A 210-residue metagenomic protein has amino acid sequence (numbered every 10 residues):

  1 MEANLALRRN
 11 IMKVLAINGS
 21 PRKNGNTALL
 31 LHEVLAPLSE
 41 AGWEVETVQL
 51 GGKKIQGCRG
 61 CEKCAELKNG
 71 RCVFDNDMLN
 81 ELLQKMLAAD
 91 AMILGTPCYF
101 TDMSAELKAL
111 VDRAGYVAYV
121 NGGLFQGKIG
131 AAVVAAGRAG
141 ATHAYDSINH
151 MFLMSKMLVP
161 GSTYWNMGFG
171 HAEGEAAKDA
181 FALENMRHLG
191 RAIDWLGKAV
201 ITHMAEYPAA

Functional and structural regions predicted by a protein language model:
M1-I11: Short, Lys/Arg-enriched N-terminal segments with co-localized hydrophobic residues within the first ~10-30 amino acids
M12, L35, E40-A41, E81 (+2 more regions): Glycine-rich phosphate/pyrophosphate-binding loop and the adjoining helix
K13-W43: N-terminal beta1-alpha1 ligand-phosphate binding loop
W43-K53: A short beta-strand-loop structural module common to alpha/beta enzyme folds
K53-L87: Cysteine-cluster motifs in flexible loop/terminal segments that predominantly coordinate metals
E62-E66, D112, K178-D179: Short, hinge-like loop/turn segments at secondary-structure boundaries
V73-L158, T163-Y164: Helix-loop-strand module that forms the ligand-binding subsite of alpha/beta enzymes
